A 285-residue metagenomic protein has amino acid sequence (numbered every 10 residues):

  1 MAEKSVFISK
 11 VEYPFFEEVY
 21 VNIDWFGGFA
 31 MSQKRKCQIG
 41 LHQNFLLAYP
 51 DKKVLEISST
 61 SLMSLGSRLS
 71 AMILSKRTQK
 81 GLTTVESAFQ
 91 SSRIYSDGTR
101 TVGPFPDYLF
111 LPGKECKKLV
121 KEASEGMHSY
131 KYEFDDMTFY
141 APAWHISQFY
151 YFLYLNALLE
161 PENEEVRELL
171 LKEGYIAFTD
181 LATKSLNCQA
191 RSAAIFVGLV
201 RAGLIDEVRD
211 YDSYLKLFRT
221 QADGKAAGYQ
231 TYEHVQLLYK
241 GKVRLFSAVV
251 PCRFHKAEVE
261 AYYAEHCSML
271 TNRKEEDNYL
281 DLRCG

Functional and structural regions predicted by a protein language model:
M1-I57: Short, extreme N-terminal leader segments that mark the start of a protein/domain
S61: Phosphate/adenylate-binding glycine loop and adjacent helical scaffold
R68-S70, R77-A157: A contiguous catalytic/ligand-binding core that recognizes phosphate-bearing ligands
S96, A123-A177, F196, I205-F218 (+1 more regions): Long, contiguous internal "core" modules enriched in hydrophobic/ aromatic residues
T183-F196: Active-site nucleophilic cysteine motif
Y232-Y239: A short beta-strand micro-motif
R244-F254: A short, exposed loop/beta-hairpin motif centered on an aromatic-Gly-Thr core
A264-G285: Short, mixed-charge low-complexity intrinsically disordered segments
